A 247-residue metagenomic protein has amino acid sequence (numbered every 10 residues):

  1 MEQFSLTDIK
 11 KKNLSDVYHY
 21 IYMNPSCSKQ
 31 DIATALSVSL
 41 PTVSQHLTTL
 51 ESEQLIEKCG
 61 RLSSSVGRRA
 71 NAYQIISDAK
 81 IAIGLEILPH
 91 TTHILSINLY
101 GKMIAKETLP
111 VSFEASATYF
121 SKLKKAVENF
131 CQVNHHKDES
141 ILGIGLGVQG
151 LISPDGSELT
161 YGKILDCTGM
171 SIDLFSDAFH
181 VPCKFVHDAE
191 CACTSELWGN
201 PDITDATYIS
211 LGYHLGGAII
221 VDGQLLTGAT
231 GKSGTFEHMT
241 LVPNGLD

Functional and structural regions predicted by a protein language model:
M1-K29, A33-T34: Extreme N-terminal segment that seeds HTH/winged-HTH DNA-binding domains in transcriptional regulators
F4, I83-A117, L159, K232-F236 (+1 more regions): Short glycine-rich, Thr/Ser-proximal phosphate-binding strand/loop in the N-terminal lobe of ATP-dependent enzymes
S26-K58, R68: N-terminal helix-turn-helix
I32, R61, T108, K163-I164 (+1 more regions): Short clusters of small/polar residues that mark proteolytic maturation junctions
K58-K80, F185-Y208: Conserved phosphate-binding catalytic cores of ATP/NTP-utilizing and phosphoryl-transfer enzymes
R69-K106, Y208-L225: Gly/Thr-rich phosphate-binding beta-strand-loop-beta motif of the actin/hexokinase/Hsp70
E107-D205, V242-G245: Glycine-rich phosphate-binding loop and adjoining helix at the ATP-binding site of ATP-dependent phosphoryl-transfer
P201-D247: Glycine-rich phosphate-binding loop of actin/hexokinase-like ATP-binding domains
